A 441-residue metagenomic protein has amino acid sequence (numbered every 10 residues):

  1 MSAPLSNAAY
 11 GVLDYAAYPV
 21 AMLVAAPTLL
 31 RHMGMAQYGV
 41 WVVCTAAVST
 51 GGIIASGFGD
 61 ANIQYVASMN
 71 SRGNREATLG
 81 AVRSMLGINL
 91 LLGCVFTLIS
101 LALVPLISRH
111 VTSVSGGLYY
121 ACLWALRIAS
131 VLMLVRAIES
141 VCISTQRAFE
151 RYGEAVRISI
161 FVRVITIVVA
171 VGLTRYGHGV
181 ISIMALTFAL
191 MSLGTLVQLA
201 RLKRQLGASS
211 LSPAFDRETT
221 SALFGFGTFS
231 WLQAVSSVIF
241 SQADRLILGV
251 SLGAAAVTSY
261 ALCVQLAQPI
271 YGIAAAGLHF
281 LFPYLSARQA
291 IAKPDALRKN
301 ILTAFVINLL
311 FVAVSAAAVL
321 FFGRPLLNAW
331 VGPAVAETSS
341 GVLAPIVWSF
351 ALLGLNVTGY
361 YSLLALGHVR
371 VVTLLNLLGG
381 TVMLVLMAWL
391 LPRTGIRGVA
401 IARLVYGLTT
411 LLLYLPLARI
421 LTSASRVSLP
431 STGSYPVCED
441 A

Functional and structural regions predicted by a protein language model:
M1-P4, V180-I181, Q198-S241, A292-D295 (+1 more regions): Interhelical loop/hinge segments that connect adjacent transmembrane helices in multipass membrane
A3-A67, T97-L101, I167, M191 (+3 more regions): Signature of the first transmembrane helix
P4-L5, V131-R157, I181, W348-L378: Membrane-interface junctions at transmembrane-helix termini in multi-pass inner-membrane proteins
S6-L23, V162, I183-Q198, L202 (+3 more regions): Transmembrane helical elements of multi-pass membrane transporters/channels
G39-A55, S84-I88, L132, T228-F229 (+4 more regions): Alpha-helical transmembrane segments of polytopic membrane transporters and translocases
S56-R72, A148, L206-G207, C263 (+3 more regions): Helix-loop junctions and terminal segments of transmembrane helices in multi-pass membrane transport/translocation
V104-I128, F321-F350, R397: Interfacial segments at transmembrane-helix termini and the short loops linking adjacent helices
R127, V156-Q205, L378-V382, I396-I420: Hydrophobic alpha-helical transmembrane segments
